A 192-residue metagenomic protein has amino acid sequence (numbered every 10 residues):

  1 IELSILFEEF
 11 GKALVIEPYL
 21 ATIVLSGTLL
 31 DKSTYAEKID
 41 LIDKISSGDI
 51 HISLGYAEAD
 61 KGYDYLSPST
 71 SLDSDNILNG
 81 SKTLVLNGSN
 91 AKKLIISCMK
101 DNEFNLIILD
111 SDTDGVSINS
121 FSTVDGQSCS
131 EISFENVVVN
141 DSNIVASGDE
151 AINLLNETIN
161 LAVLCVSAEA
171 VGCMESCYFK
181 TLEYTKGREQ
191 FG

Functional and structural regions predicted by a protein language model:
I1-I39, D43, S47, N87-A91: Internal helix-loop-helix
I5-L6, D64-S67, V138-V139: Structural signature of FAD isoalloxazine-binding scaffolds in flavoprotein oxidoreductases
L6, T34, L54, L78-G80 (+3 more regions): Buried hydrophobic positions in well-ordered alpha/beta secondary-structure cores of metabolic enzymes
G11-K12, V116-G192: Glycine-rich beta->alpha junctions and the first turn(s) of the following alpha-helix
L30-T34, D73, I96-M99, I107-S111 (+2 more regions): Short beta-strand-to-turn element immediately C-terminal to the catalytic PLP-Schiff-base lysine in fold type I
G48-A59: A short, Trp-centered hydrophobic/proline-enriched beta-strand micro-motif
D64-N79: Cytochrome P450 C-terminal beta-domain/meander region
N79-V116: A short core secondary-structure module
